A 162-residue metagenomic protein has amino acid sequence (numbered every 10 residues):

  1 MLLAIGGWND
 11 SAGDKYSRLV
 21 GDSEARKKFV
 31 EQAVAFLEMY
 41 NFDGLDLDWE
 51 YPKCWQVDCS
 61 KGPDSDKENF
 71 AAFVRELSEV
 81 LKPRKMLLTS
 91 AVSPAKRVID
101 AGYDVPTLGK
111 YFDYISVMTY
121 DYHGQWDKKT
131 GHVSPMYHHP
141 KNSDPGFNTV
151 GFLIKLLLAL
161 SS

Functional and structural regions predicted by a protein language model:
M1-I5, L45-L47, L88-S90, I115-V117: Hydrophobic faces of well-ordered beta-strands that scaffold small-molecule active sites in alpha/beta enzyme cores
M1-L37, S65: Glycan-recognition patch characteristic of GH18 chitinases/ENGases and related GlcNAc/peptidoglycan-binding proteins
Y16-L19, D46, M136: Generic hydrophobic, helix-prone segments enriched in Leu/Val/Ile
G21-M39, K96-T107, F152-L153: Short, acidic/polar
P52-S162: Substrate-binding surface in catalytic domains of secreted glycosidases
